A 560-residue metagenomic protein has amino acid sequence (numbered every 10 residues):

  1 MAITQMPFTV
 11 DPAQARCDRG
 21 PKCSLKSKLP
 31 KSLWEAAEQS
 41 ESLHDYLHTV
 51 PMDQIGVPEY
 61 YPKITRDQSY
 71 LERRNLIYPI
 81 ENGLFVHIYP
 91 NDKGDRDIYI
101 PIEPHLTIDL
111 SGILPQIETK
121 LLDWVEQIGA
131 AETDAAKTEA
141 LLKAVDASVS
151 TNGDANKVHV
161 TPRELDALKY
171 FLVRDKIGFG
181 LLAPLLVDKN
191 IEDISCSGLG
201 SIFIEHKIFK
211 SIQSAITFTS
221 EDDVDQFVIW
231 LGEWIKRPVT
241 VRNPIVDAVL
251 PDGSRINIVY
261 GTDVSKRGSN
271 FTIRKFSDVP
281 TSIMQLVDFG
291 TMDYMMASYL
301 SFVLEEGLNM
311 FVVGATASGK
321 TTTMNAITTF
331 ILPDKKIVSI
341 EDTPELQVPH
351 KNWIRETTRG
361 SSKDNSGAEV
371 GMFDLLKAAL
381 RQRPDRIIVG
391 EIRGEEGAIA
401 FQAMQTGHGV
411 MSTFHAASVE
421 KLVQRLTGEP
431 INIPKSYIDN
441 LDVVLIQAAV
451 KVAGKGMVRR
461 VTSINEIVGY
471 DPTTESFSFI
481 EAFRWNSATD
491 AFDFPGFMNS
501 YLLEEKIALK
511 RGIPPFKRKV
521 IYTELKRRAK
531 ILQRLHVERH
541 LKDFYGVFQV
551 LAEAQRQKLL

Functional and structural regions predicted by a protein language model:
M1-I235: N-terminal accessory targeting/assembly segments
H105-T107, G200-S201, F209-K210, S220-D222 (+10 more regions): Conserved nucleotide-binding/hydrolysis micro-motifs of P-loop NTPases
I177-D188, G232-A248, K335, I431-P434 (+1 more regions): Active-site phosphate-binding and catalytic loops of NTP-dependent enzymes
C196-S197, S201-N309: P-loop NTP-binding catalytic core
Y299-V313, T322-K451: Switch/coupling sub-region of P-loop NTPases
G319: Conserved glycine(s) of the Walker
V443-L532: Conserved P-loop NTPase
I521-L560: Terminal-proximal interaction/regulatory segments of ATP-powered molecular machines
